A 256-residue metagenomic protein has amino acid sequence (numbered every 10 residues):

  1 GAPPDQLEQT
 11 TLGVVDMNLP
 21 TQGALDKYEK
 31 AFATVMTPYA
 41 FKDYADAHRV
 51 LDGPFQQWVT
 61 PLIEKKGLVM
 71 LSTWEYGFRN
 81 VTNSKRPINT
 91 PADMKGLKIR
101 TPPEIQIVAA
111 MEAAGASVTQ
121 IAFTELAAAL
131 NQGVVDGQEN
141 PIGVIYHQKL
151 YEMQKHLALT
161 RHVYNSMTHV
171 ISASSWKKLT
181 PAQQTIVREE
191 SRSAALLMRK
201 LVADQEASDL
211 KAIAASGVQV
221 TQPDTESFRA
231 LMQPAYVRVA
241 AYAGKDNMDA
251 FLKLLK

Functional and structural regions predicted by a protein language model:
G1-D46, P54-F55, P61-K256: N-terminal secretory/targeting leader peptides
